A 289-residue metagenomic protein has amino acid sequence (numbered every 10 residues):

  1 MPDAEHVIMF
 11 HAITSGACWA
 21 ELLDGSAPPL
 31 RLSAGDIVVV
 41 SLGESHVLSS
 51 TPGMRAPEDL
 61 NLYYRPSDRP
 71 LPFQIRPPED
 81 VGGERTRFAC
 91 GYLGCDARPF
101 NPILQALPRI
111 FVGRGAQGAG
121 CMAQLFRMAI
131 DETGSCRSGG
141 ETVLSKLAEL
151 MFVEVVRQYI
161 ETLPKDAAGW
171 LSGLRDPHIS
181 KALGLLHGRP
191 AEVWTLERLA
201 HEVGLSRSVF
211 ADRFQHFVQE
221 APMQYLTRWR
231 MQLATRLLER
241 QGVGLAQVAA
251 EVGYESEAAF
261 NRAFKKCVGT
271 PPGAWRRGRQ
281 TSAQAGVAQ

Functional and structural regions predicted by a protein language model:
M1-Q105: N-terminal regulatory/effector-sensing and dimerization cores that precede helix-turn-helix DNA-binding domains
I13, L186-R189, L238: Short helix-to-turn junction characteristic of helix-turn-helix DNA-binding domains, especially the helix
W19, P29, V193, Y225 (+2 more regions): Residue at a beta-strand N-cap/secondary-structure junction
L42, P52, C95, T133-C136 (+6 more regions): A general structural signal marking secondary-structure boundaries and capping sites
T86-G184: An amphipathic alpha-helical interaction segment
L150, E154-I160, K181, L185-Q232 (+1 more regions): Basic/polar phosphate-binding segments, predominantly the helix-turn-helix DNA-binding elements of transcriptional
